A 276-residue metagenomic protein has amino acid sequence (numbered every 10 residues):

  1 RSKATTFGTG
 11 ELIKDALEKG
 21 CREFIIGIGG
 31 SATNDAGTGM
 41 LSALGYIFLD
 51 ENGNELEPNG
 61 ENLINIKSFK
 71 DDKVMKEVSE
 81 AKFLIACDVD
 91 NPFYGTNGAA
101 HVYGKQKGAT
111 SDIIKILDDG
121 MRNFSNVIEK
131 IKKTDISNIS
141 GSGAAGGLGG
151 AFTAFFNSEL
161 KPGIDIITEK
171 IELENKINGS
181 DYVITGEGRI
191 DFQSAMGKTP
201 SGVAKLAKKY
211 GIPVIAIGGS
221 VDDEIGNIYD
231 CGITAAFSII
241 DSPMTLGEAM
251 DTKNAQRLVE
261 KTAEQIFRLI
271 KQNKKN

Functional and structural regions predicted by a protein language model:
R1-I28, A32-N276: N-terminal loops that bind phosphate or other acidic moieties and the adjacent beta-alpha structural core
